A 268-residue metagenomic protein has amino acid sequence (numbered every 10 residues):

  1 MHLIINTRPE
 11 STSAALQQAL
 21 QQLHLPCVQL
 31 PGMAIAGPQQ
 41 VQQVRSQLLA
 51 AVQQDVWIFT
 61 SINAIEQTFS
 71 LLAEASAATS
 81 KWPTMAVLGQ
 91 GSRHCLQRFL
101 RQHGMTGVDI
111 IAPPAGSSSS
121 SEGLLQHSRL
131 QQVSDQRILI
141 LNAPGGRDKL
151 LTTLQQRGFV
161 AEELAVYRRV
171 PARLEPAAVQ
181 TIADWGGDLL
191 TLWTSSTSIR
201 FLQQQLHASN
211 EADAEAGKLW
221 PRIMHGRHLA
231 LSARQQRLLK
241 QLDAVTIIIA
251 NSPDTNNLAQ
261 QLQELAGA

Functional and structural regions predicted by a protein language model:
M1-A268: Conserved beta-alpha
